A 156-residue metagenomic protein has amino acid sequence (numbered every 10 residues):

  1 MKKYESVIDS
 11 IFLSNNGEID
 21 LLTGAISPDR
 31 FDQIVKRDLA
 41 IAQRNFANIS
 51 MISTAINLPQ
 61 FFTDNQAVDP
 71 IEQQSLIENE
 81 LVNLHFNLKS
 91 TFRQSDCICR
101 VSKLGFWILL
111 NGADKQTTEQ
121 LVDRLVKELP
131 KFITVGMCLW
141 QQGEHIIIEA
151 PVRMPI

Functional and structural regions predicted by a protein language model:
M1-L39, Q66: Signal-transducing coiled-coil linker helices
N15-L21, A55-S75: Active-site loop/short helix in cyclic nucleotide turnover domains
P28-A47, F86-S90, A150: Short regulatory alpha-helical coupling segments that immediately precede and/or link into cyclic nucleotide signaling
I34-A67: Active-site-proximal structural segments of metal-dependent nucleotidyl cyclase/transferase enzymes
R44, L81-K115: Conserved helix-loop-beta segment at the catalytic/binding core of cyclic-nucleotide signaling proteins
D69-E80, I108-R124: Short helix/loop segment flanking the catalytic signature motif in cyclic-nucleotide metabolism enzymes
V82-K89, T118-I133: Alpha-helical scaffold within the catalytic cores of cyclic-nucleotide enzymes
D96-N111, P130-I156: A short glycine-enriched loop-to-beta-strand structural element that forms part of the catalytic core of nucleotide
